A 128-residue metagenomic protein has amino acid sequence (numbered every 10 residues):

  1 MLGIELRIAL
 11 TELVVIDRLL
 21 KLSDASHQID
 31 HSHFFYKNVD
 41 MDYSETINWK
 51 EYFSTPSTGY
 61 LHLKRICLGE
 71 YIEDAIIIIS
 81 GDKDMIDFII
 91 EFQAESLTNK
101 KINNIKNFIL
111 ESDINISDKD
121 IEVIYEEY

Functional and structural regions predicted by a protein language model:
M1-F35, Y125-E127: Short, extreme N-terminal segment that most often corresponds to the first beta-strand
T11-V15, H31, E45-N48, L97-K101: Alpha-helix capping and helix-coil boundary motifs
S23-L61: Small/polar-rich, solvent-exposed N-terminal microdomains that initiate assembly or binding
K50-Y128: Charged interaction segments
